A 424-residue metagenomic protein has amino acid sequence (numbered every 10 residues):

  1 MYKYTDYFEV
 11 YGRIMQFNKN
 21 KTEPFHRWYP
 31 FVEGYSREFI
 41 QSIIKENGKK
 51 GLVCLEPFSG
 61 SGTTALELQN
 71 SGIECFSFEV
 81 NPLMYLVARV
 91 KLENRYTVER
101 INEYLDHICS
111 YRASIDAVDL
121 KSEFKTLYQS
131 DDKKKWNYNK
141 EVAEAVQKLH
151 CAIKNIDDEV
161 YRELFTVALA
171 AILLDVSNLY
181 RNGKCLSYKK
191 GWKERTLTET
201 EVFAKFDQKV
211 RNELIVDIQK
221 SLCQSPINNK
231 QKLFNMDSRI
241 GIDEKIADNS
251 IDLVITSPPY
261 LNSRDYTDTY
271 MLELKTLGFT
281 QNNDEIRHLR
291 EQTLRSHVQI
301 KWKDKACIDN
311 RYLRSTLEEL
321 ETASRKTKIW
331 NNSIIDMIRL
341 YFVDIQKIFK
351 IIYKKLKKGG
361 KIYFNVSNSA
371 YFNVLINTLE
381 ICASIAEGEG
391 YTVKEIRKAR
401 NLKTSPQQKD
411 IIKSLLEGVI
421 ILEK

Functional and structural regions predicted by a protein language model:
Y2-K50, S71, F76-R311, S367 (+3 more regions): Nucleic-acid modification enzymes, centered on SAM-dependent nucleic-acid methyltransferases
G51-G60: Conserved class I S-adenosyl-L-methionine
V53, G360-K361: Short glycine-centered segments of the SAM/dcSAM-binding site in methyltransferase folds
G62-L66: Glycine-rich SAM-binding Motif I of class I
R287-I345: C-terminal amphipathic alpha-helical segment
Q346-K358: A short glycine-rich, Lys/Arg-flanked "PGG" loop and its adjoining helix->strand segment in the class I
I348, N377-G390: Short alpha-helix
K357, K409-K424: Core SAM-dependent methyltransferase catalytic element
